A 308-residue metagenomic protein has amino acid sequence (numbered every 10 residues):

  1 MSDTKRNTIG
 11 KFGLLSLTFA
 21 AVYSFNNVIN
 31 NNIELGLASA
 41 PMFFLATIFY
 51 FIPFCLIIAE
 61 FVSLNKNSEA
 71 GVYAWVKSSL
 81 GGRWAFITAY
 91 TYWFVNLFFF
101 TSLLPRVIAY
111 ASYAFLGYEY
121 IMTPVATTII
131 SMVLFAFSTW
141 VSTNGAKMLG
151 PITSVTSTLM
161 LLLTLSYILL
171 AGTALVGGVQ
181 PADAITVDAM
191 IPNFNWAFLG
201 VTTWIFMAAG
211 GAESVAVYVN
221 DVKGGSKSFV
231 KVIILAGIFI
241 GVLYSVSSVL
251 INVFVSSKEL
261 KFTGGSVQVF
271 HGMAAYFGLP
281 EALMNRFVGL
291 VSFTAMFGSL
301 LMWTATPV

Functional and structural regions predicted by a protein language model:
M1-P41, L45, F51-N67, A189: Membrane-interface "cap" regions at the ends of multi-pass membrane proteins
S2-K5, G71, N144-S154, G210-S247: Hydrophobic, small-residue-rich membrane helices and short re-entrant helix-turn-helix hairpins that build
N7-T18, G81-V95, I130-S131, I191-T203 (+1 more regions): Select transmembrane alpha-helical segments in multipass membrane proteins
N30-N32, E60-V62, Y73-S78, T139-W140 (+3 more regions): Helix-loop junctions at the membrane interface of multi-pass solute transporters
L45-I58, M160-G172, V230-E259, T294: Selective recognition of specific alpha-helical transmembrane segments in multi-pass small-molecule
P53-E60, S68-F135, T139-T143, F293-P307: Hydrophobic transmembrane alpha-helices that form the core helical bundles of multi-pass secondary transporters
Y73-K77, G81, L235-L300: TM-loop-TM module centered on a large, flexible mid-protein loop between adjacent transmembrane helices in multi-pass
A111, T128-Q180, G210, I233-I238: Membrane-interface loop-to-helix entry segments
